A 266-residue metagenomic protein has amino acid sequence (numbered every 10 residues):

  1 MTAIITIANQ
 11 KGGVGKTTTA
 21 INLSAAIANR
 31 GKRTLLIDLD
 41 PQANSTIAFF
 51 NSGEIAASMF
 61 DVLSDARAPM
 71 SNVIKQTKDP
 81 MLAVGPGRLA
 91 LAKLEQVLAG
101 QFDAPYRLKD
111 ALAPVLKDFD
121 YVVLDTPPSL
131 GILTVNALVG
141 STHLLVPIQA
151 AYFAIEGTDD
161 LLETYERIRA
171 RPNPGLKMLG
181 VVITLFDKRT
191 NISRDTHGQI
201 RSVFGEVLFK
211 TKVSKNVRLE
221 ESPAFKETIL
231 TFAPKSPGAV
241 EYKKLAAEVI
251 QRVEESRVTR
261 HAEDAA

Functional and structural regions predicted by a protein language model:
M1-A266: P-loop NTP-binding core
